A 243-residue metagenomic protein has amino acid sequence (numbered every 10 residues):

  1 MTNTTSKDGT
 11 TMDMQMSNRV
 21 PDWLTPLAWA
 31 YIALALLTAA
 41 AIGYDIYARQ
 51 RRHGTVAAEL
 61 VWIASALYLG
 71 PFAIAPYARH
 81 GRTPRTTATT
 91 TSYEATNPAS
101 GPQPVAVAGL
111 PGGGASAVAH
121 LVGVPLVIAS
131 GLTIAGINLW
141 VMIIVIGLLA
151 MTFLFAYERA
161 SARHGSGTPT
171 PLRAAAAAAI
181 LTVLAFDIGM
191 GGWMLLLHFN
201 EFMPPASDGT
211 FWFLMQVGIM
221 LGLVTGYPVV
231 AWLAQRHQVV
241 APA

Functional and structural regions predicted by a protein language model:
N3-T11: Short, Lys/Arg-enriched N-terminal segments with co-localized hydrophobic residues within the first ~10-30 amino acids
M16-A243: Alpha-helical membrane segments of multi-pass proteins
